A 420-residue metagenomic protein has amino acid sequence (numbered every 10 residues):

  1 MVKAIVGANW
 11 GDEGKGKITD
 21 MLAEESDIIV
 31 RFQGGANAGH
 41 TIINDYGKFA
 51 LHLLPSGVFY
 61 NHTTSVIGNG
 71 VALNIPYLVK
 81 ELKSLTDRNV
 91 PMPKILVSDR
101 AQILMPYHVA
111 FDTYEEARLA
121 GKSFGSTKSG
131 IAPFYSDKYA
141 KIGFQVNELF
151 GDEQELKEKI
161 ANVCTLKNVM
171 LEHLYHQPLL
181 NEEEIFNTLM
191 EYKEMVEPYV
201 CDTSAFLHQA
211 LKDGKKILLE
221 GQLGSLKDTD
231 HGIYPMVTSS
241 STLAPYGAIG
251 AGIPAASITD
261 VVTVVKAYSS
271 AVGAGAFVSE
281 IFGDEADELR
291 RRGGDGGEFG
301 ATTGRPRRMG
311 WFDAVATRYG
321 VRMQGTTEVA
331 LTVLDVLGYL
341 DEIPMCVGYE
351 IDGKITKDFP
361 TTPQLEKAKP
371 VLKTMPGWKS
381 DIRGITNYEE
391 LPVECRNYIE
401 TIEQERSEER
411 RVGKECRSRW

Functional and structural regions predicted by a protein language model:
M1-K414: Non-transmembrane, aqueous-exposed alpha-helical and coiled segments at domain scale
E415-W420: Hydrophobic alpha-helical segments, chiefly the membrane-spanning helices and signal/signal-anchor peptides
